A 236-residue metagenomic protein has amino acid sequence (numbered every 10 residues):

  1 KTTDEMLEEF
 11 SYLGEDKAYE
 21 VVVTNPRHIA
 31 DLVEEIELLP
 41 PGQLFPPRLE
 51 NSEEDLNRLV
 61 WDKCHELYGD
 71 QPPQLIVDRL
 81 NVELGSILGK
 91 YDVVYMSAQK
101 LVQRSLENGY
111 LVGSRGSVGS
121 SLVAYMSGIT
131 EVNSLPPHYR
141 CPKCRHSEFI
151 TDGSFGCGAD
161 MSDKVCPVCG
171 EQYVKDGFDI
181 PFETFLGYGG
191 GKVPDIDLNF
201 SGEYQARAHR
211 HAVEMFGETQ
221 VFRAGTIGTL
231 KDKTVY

Functional and structural regions predicted by a protein language model:
T2-G14, G153, G191-L198, F222-G225: Short beta-alpha connecting loops at secondary-structure transitions that line or flank enzyme active sites
S11-L111, G153, A159-D163, C169-G191 (+1 more regions): Non-catalytic structural connector segments
Y12, H28, L32-E35, G128-V132 (+2 more regions): Short, well-ordered loop/turn and helix-capping segments at boundaries between secondary-structure elements and domains
E37-P47, E148, L186-Y204, R210-K231: Conserved alpha/beta enzyme-core scaffolds, especially Rossmann-like or related mixed alpha/beta domains that build
S105, G109-E131, V213-Y236: Conserved phosphate/anionic-ligand binding catalytic regions in large, soluble enzymes, centered on
S134, H138-Y139, S162-K164: Residues immediately within or flanking Cys/His clusters that coordinate Zn2+ in small zinc-binding modules
P136-P142, G189-P194: Interdomain boundary/hinge elements
C141-C144, C166-C169: Short cysteine-rich clusters marking metal-coordination/redox-active sites
